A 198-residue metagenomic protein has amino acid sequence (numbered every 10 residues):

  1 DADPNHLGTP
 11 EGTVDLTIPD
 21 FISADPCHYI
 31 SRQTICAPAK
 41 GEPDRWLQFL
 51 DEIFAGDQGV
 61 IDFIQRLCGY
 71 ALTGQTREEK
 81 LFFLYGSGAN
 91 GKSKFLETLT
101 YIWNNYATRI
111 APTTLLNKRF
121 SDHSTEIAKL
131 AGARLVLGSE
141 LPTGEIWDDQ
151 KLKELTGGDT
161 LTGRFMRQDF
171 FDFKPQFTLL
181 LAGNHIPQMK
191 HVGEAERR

Functional and structural regions predicted by a protein language model:
D1, K40-G41, G193-R198: Short, intrinsically disordered, charge-balanced linker/junction segments flanking boundaries in proteins
A2, H6-G132: P-loop NTPase catalytic core of nucleic-acid-dependent motor ATPases
T9-E11, P175-H191: Catalytic nucleotidyl-transfer cores of nucleotide-processing enzymes
F83-G86, L137-G138, L180-G183: Short beta-strand segments
A89, T143, H185-P187: Short, solvent-exposed loop/turn segments at secondary-structure junctions
I110-H123, Q150-F170: Substrate-gripping "pore-loop 1 plus following alpha2 helix"
E126-A131, R164-A182: AAA+/SF3 P-loop NTPase mechanochemical coupling elements
A133-G158, F171, M189-R197: Conserved AAA+/SF3 P-loop NTPase catalytic/coupling segment centered on the Walker-B
